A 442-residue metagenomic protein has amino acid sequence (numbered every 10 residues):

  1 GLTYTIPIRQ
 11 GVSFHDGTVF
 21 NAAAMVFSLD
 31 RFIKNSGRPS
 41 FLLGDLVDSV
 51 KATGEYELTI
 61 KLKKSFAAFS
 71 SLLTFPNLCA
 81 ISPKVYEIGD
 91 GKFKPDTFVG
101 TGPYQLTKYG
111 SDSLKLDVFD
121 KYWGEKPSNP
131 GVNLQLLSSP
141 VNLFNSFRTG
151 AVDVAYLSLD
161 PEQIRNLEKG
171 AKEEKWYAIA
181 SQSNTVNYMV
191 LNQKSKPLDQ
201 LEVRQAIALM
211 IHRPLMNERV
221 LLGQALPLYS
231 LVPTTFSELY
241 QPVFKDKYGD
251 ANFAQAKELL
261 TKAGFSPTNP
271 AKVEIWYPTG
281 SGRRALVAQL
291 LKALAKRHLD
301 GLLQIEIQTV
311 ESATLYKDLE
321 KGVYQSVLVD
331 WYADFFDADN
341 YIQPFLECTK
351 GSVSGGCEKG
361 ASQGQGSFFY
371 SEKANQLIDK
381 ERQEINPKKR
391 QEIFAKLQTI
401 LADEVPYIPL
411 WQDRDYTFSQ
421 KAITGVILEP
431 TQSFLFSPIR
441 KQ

Functional and structural regions predicted by a protein language model:
G1-R38, T59, S146, P197-D199: Aromatic- and charge-enriched surface segment that lines or borders ligand/interaction sites
T5-P7, F41-V85: Surface-exposed binding/hinge segments that line and control ligand-binding clefts or catalytic entry sites
S49-K51, T107-K115, N133-S195, P214 (+1 more regions): Extracellular/periplasmic solute-recognition and catalytic clefts
T74-P127, G131, V141, A254 (+1 more regions): Gly/Pro-rich hinge or "lid" segments in bacterial periplasmic/extracellular proteins
S111, S354-C357, T417-Q442: Long beta-strand-rich cores associated with HINT superfamily self-processing modules
S111, T261-D334, P387, Q412-D415: Ligand/substrate-recognition segments at binding pockets and active sites
N217, G249, L302-E320, Q343-Q420 (+1 more regions): Extracytoplasmic/peripheral linker and loop segments enriched in polar/acidic and small residues with frequent Thr/Pro
P227-A263, T279-L286: Structural transition elements
